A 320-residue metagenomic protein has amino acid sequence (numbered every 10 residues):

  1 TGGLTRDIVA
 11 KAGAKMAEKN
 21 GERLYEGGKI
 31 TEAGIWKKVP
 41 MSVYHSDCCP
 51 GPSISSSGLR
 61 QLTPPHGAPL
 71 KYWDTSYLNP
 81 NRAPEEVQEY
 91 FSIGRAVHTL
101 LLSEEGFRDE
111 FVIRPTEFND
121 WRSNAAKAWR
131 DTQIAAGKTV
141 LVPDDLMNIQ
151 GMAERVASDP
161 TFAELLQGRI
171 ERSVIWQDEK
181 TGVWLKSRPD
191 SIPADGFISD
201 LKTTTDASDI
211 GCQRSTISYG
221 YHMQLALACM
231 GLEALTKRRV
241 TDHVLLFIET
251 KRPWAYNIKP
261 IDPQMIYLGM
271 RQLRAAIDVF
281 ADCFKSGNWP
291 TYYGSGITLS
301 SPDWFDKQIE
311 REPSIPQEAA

Functional and structural regions predicted by a protein language model:
G2-G28, E32-G34, L227-A320: Metal-dependent nuclease catalytic regions and adjoining charged, substrate-binding loops involved in nucleic-acid end
G3-K186, G294-T298: Metal-dependent nuclease catalytic cores that hydrolyze phosphodiester bonds in DNA/RNA, characterized by
Y44, A96-V97, V156, R214-I217 (+2 more regions): Generic hydrophobic, helix-prone segments enriched in Leu/Val/Ile
C48-C49, C212, C229, C283: Generic recognition of cysteine residues
G106, F162, S191, D282-P290: Intrinsically disordered or highly flexible coil/loop and linker segments, enriched in small and charged/polar residues
G168, R172-R271: Mg2+/Mn2+-dependent nuclease catalytic core
